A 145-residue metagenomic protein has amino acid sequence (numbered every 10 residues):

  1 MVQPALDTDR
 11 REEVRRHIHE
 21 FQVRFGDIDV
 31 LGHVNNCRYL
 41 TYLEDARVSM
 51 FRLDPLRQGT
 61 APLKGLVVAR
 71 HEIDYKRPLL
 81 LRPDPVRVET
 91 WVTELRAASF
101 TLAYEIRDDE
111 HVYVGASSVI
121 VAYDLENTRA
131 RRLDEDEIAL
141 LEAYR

Functional and structural regions predicted by a protein language model:
V2-H19, L80-R82, T93-R145: HotDog/MaoC-like acyl-thioester-processing domains
V2-R52: Catalytic strand-loop segment that frames the active site of acyl-thioester-processing enzymes
F21-F25, Y75, A122: Hydrophobic residues in beta-strands and at strand termini
R24, R38, R47, R70 (+2 more regions): Basic side chains
L31-G32, T90, T128: Hydrophobic pocket/interface hotspot
V34, L66-V68, Y113: A broad, structural micro-motif
N36-R38, V88, L133-I138: Short intrinsically disordered coil segments
M50-R87, W91-A98, V121: Hydrophobic beta-strand-centered segment that forms part of the acyl-chain substrate-binding groove
